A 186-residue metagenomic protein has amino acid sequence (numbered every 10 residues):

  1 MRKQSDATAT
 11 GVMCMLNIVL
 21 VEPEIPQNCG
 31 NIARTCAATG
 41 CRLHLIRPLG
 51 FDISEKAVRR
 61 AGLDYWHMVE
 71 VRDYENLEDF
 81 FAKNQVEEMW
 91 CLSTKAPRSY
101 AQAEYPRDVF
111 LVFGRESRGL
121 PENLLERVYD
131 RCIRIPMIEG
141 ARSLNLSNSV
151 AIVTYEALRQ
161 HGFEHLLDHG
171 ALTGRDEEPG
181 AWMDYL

Functional and structural regions predicted by a protein language model:
M1-L186: Post-transcriptional modification and biogenesis factors for structured RNAs of the translation apparatus
